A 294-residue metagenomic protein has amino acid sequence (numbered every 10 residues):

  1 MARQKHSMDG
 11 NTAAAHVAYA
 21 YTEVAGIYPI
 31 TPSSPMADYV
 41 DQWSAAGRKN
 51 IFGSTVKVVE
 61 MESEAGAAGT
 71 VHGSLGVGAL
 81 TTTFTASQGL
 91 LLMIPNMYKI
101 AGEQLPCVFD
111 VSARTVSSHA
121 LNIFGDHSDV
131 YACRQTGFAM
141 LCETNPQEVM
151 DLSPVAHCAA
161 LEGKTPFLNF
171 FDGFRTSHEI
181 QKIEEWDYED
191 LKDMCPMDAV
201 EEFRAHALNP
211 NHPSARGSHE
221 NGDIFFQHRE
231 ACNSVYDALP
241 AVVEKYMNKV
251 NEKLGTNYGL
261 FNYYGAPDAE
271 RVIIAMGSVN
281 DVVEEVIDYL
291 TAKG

Functional and structural regions predicted by a protein language model:
M1-A132, G137, P154, G173-F174: Thiamine diphosphate
D9-A13, N248-R271, E284, D288: Glycine-/acidic-rich phosphate or pyrophosphate-binding loops and their flanking alpha/beta elements
Q42-A46, E285-G294: Short helix-loop-beta junction
F52-V56, F167-N262: Conformationally flexible catalytic loops at phosphate/diphosphate-handling active centers
M93, H119, H178-I180, V282-E284: Short helix/loop capping segments that flank catalytic or ligand/cofactor-binding pockets
R114-T115, F171-H178, G277-V279: Glycine-rich beta-alpha junction loops
I123-G173, M197: Conserved thiamine diphosphate
A275-V283, L290: C-terminal substrate/ligand-recognition segments
